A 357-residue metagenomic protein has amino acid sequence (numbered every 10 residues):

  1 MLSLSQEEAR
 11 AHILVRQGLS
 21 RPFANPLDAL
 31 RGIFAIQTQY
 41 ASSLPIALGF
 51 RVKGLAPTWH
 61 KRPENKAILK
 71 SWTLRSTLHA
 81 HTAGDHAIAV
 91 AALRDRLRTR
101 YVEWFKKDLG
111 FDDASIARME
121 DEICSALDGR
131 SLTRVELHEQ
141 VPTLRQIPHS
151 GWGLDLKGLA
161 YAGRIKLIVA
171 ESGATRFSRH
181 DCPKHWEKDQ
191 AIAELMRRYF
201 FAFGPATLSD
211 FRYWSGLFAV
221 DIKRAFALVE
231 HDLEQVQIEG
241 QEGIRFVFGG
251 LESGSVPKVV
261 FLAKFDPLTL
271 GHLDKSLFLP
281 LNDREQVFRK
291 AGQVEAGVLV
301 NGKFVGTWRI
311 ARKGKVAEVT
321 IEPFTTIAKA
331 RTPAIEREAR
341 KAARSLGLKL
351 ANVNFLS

Functional and structural regions predicted by a protein language model:
M1-V135, E139-L144, E318: Phosphate-backbone binding and catalysis cores of DNA-processing enzymes
E64-T73, T77, A160-A170, E230-I238 (+1 more regions): A short, conserved structural fragment
H81-H86, E171-Q190, G243-S253: Short, cationic-aromatic polyanion-contact patches
V90-W104, D181-R198, A202-F203, K258-A263 (+1 more regions): Short, amphipathic alpha-helical interaction segments positioned at domain boundaries
V141-L154, L273-K275: A contiguous catalytic/ligand-binding core that recognizes phosphate-bearing ligands
H149-A225: Loop-centered beta-sheet repeat module
L228, D232-D283: Non-catalytic regulatory appendages
L281, V287-V294, V298-S357: Glycine-rich, small/acidic residue-mixed loop/short-helix segments
